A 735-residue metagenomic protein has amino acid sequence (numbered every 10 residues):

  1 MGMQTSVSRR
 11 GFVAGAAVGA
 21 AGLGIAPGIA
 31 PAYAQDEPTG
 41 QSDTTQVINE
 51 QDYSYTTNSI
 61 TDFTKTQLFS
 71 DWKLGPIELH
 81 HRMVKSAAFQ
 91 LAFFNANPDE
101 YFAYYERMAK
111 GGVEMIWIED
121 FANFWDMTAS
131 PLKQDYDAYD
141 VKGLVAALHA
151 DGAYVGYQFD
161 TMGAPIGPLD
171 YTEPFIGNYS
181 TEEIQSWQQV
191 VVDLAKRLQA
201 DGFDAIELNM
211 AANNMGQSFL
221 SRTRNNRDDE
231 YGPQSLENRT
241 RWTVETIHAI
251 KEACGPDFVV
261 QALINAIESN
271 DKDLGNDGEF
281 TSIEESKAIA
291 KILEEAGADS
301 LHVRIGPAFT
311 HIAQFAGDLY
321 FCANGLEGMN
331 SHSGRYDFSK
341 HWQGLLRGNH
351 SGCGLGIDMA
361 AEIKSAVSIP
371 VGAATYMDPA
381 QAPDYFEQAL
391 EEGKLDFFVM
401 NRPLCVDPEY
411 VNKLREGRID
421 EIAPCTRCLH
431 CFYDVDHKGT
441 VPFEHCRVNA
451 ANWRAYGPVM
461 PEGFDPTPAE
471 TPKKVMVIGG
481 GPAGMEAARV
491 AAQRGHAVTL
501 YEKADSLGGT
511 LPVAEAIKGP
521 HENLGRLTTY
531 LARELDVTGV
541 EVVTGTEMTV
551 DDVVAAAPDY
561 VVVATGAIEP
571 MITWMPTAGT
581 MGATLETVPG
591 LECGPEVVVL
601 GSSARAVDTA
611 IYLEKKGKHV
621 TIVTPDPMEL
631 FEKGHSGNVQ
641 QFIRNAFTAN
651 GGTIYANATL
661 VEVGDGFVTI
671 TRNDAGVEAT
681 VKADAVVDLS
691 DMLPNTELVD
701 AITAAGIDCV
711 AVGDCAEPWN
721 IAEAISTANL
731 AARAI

Functional and structural regions predicted by a protein language model:
G2, A497-V537, A610-A658: Rossmann-like dinucleotide-binding cores of NAD(P)H-dependent redox enzymes
G2-G19: N-terminal secretory signal peptides and thylakoid transit peptides that target proteins across membranes
P27-D36: Sec-dependent signal peptide cleavage junction
G40-I478, P482, E486-Q493, P570: Flavin-dependent oxidoreductase catalytic cores
V367, G393-K394, T538, K616 (+2 more regions): Short, structured coil segments at secondary-structure junctions
G372, E541-G545, T653-Y655, V710: General small-molecule cofactor/ligand-binding pocket signal
P466-Y501, V543-A557, A564-P576, T580-H635 (+1 more regions): Rossmann-like dinucleotide/flavin-binding elements
T544-D552, A656-G666: A conserved short coil-to-beta-strand element within the FAD-binding core of flavoproteins
